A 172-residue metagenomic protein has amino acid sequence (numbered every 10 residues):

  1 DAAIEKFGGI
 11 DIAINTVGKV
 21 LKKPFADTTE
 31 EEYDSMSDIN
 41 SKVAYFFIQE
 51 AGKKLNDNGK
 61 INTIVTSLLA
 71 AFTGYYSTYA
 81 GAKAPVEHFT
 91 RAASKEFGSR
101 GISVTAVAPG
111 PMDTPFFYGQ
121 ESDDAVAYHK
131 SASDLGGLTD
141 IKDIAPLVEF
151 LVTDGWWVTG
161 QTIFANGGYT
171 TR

Functional and structural regions predicted by a protein language model:
T16-L21, G168: Conserved NAD(P)H cofactor-binding loop of Rossmann-fold oxidoreductase domains
P24-F25, E32-D34, H129: Substrate-binding pocket helix/loop in short-chain dehydrogenase/reductase
I48, K54, D140-A165, T170: C-terminal substrate-recognition "lid" of short-chain dehydrogenase/reductases
I48-Q49, R91: A short, exposed helix-loop element centered on a Lys and neighboring polar residues
K60-P85, T90-S99, P111: Catalytic loop of short-chain dehydrogenase/reductase
A70, A108-G119: Short, flexible catalytic-loop segment of classical short-chain dehydrogenase/reductase
G98, S103, V158-G160: Short, small/polar-rich loop/turn modules that mediate ligand/substrate recognition or access, typified
